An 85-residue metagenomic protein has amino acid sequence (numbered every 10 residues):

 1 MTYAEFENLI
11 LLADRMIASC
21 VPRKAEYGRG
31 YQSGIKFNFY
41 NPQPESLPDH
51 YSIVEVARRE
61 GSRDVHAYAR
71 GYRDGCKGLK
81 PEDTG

Functional and structural regions predicted by a protein language model:
M1-G85: Intrinsic-disorder/low-complexity detector
